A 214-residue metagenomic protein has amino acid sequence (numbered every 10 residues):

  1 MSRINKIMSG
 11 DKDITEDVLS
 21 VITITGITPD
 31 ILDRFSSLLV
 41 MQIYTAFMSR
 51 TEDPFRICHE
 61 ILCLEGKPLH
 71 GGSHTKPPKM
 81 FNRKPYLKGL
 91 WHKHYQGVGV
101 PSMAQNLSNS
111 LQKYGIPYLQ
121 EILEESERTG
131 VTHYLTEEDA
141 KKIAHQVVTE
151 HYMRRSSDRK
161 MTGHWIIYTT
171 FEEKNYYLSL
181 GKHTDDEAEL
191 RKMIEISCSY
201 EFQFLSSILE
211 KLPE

Functional and structural regions predicted by a protein language model:
M1-G163, N175-Y176, H183-E214: Basic, Lys/Arg-enriched alpha-helical interface segments
I166-I167: Hydrophobic/aromatic beta-strand elements that line small-molecule binding cavities or substrate pockets in beta-rich
T170-L178: Active-site beta-strand-loop-beta-strand hairpin of nuclease catalytic cores that positions key catalytic residues
